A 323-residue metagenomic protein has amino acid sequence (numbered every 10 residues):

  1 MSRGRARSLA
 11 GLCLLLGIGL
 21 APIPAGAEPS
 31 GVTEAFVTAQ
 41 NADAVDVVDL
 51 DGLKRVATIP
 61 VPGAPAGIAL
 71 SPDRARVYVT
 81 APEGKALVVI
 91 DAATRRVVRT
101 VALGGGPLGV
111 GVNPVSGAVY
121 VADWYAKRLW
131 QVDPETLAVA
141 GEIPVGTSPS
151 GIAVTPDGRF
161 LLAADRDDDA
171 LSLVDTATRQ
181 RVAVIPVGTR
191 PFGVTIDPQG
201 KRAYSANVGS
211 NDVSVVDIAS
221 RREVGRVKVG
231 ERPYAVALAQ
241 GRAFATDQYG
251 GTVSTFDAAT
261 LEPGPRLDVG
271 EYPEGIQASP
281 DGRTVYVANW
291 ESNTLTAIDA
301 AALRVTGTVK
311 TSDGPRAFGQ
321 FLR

Functional and structural regions predicted by a protein language model:
M1-L12: Bacterial N-terminal signal peptides that target proteins for export
C13-R323: Predominantly soluble domains enriched in secretory-pathway, periplasmic, or organellar proteins
